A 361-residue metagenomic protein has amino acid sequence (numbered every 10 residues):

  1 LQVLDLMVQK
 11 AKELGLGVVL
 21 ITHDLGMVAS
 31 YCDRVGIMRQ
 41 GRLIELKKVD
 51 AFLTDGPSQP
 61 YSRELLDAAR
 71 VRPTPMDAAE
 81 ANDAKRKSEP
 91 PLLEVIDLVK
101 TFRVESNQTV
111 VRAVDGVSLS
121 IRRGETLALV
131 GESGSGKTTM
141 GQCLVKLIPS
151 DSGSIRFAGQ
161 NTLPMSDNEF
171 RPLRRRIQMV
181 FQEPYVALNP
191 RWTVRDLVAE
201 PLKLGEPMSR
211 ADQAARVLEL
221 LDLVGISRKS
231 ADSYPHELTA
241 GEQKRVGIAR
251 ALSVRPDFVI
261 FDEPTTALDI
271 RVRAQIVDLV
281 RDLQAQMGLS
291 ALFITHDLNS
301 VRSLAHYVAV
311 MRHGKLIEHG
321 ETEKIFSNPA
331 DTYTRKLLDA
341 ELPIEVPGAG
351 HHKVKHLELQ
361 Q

Functional and structural regions predicted by a protein language model:
L46-K48, L316-G320: ABC ATPase "signature
V49-I96, V104-V110, T322-Q361: Short catalytic/signature loops enriched in Gly
G153-N161, L173: Conserved ABC transporter NBD signature motif
A211-K229, D339: Conserved ABC ATPase "signature" region
Y234-L238, E242: Conserved ABC ATPase signature
S253-D257: A short, proline-enriched helix->beta-strand linker immediately N-terminal to the Walker B motif in ABC-type P-loop
